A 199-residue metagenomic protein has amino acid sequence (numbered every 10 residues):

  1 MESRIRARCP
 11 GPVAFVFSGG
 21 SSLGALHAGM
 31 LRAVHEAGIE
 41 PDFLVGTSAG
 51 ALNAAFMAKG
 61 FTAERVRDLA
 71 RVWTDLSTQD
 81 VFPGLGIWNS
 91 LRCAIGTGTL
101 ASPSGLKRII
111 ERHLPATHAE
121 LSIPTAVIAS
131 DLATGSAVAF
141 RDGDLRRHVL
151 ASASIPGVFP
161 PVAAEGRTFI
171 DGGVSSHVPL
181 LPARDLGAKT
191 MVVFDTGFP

Functional and structural regions predicted by a protein language model:
M1-T47, A55-P199: Patatin-like phospholipase
